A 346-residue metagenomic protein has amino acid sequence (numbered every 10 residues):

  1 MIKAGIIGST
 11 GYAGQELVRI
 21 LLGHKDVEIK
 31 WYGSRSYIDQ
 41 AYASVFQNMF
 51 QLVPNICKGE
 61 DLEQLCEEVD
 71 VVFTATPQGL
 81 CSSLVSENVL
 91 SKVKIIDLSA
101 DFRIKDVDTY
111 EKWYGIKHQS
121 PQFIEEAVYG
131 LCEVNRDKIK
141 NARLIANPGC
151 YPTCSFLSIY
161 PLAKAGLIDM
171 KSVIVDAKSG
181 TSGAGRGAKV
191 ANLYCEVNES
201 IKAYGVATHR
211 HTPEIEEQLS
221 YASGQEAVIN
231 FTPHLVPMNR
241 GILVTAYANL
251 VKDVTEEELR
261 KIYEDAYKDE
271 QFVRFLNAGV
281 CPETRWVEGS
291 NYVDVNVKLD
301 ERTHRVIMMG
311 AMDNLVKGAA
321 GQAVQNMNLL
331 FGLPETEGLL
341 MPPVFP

Functional and structural regions predicted by a protein language model:
M1-E199, Y204-V206, K298-E301, P342-P346: N-terminal Rossmann-like NAD(P) cofactor-binding subdomain of oxidoreductases, focused on the glycine-rich
Y12, E126, T153-L157, V206-E214 (+5 more regions): Conserved active-site and cofactor/substrate-binding residues in soluble primary-metabolism enzymes
L22-D26, R136, K164-I168, H209 (+5 more regions): Generic secondary-structure signature for well-ordered alpha-helical cores
I29, M170-V175, E226-N230, F272-N277 (+1 more regions): A short coil-to-beta-strand element that immediately follows conserved catalytic motifs
A127, A227, N291-V293: Short beta-strand or tight-loop elements that sit immediately N-terminal to catalytic metal-binding acidic residues
A203-A207, H234-V236, T284-V287: Short Gly/Pro-enriched turn/cap motifs at secondary-structure boundaries
T208-N239, L243-T245: Oxyanion-binding "anion nests"
V244-P346: C-terminal active-site/capping subdomain that shapes the small-molecule cofactor and substrate pocket of enzyme
